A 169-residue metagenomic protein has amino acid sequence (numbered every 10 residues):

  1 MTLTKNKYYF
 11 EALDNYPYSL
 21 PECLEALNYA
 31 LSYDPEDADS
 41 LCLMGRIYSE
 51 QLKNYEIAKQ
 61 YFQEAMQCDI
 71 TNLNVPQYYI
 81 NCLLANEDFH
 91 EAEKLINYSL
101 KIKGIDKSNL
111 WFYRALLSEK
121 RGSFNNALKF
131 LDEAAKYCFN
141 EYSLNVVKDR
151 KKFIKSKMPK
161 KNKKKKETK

Functional and structural regions predicted by a protein language model:
T2-N6, A38-D39, L73-N74, D106-N109 (+1 more regions): Helix-start (N-cap) detector for alpha-helical repeat units in TPR-like alpha-solenoids, especially tetratricopeptide
L3-Y33, S49: Alpha-helical segment of the N-proximal tetratricopeptide repeat
Y16-A26, L52-E64, N86-Y98, R121-F130 (+1 more regions): Structural signature of tandem alpha-helical TPR/SEL1-like repeats, specifically the intra-repeat loop/turn
N28-Y33, Q63-Q67, N97-I102, K136: Conserved structural position within tetratricopeptide repeats
P35, I70, G104-I105, F139: Short coil turns that delineate tetratricopeptide repeat
L43, Y78-Y79, Y113, R150: Canonical tetratricopeptide repeat
N126-K169: Terminal, low-structured helical/coil segments at or just beyond the last alpha-helical repeat
